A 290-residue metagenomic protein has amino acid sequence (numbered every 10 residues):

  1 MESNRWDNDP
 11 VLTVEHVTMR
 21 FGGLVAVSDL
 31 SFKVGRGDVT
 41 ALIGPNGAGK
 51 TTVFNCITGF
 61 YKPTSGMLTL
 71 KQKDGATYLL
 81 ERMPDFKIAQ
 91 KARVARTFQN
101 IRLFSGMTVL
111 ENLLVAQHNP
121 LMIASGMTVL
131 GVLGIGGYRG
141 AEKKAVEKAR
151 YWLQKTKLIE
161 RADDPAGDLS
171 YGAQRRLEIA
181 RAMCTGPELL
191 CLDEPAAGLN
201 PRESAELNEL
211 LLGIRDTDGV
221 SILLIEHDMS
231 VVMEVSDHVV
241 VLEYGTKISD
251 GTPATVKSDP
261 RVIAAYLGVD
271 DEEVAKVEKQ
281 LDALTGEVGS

Functional and structural regions predicted by a protein language model:
M1-T18, D271-S290: ABC-family P-loop ATPase nucleotide-binding domain
I43-P45: The feature captures the beta-strand-to-loop junction immediately N-terminal to the Walker
T58: Helix-to-loop junction immediately C-terminal to a conserved catalytic motif
M67-Q90, L130-G137: ABC ATPase NBD Q-loop/coupling interface
S125-R161, P165, E209-G213: Conserved ABC ATPase "signature" region
G186: Conserved catalytic motifs of ABC-family nucleotide-binding domains
L190-E194: Catalytic Walker B motif of ABC-type/P-loop ATPase nucleotide-binding domains
